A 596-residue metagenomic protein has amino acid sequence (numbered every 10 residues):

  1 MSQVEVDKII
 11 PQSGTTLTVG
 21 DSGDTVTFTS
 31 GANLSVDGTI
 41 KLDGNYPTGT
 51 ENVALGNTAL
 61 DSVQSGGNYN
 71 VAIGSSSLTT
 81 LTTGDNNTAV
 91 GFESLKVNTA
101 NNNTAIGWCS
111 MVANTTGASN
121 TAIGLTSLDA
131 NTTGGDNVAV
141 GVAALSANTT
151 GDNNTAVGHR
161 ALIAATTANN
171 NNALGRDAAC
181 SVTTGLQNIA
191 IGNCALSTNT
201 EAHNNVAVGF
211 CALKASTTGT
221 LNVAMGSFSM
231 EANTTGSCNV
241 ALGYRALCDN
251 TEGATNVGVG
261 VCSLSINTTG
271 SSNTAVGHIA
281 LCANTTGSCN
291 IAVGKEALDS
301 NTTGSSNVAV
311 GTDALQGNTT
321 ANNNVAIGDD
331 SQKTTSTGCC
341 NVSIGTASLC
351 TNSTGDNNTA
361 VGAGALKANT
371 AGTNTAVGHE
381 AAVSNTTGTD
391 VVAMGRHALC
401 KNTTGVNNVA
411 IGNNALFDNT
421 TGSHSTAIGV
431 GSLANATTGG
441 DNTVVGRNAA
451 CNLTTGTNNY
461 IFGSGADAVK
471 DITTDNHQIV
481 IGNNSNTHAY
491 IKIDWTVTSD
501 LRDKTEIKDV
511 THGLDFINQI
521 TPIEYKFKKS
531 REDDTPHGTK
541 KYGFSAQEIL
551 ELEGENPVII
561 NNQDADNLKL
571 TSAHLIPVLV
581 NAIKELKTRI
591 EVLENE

Functional and structural regions predicted by a protein language model:
M1-T16, E596: Short, intrinsically disordered N-terminal pre-domain segments
K8, S35-S499: Glycine- and small/polar-enriched repetitive beta-structure motifs of secreted/surface proteins
G14, G23, G31, N484-N486: A generic structural motif
G14-T18, I472, E506: Surface-exposed ligand/attachment interfaces on beta-rich extracellular proteins
T15, N458, H477, D503-T505 (+1 more regions): Structural beta-strand/beta-sheet cores of well-ordered domains, especially the beta-sheet scaffolds that support
T25, S485-T487, G513, I523: Short loop/turn segments at secondary-structure transitions that flank enzyme active sites
L78, L213, L416, S499-E596: Intramolecular chaperone/auto-protease modules of tailspike-like proteins
